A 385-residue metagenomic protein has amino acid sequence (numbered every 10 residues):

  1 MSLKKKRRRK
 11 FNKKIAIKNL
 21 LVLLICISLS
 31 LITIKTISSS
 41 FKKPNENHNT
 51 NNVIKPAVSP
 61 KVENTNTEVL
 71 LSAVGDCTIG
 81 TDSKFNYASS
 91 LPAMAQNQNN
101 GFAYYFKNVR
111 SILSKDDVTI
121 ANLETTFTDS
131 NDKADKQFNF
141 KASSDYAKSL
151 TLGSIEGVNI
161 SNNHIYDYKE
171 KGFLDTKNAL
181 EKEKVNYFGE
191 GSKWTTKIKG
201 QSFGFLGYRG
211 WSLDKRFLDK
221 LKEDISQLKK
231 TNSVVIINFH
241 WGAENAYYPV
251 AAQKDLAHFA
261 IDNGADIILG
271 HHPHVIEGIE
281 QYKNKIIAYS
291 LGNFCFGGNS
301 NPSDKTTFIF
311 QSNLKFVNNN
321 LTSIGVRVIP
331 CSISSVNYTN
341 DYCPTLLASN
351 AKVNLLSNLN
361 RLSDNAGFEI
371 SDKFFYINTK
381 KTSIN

Functional and structural regions predicted by a protein language model:
M1-I17: N-terminal Lys/Arg-rich, disordered targeting/topogenic segments
S2-L3, N19-L23, L31-N385: Acidic, metal/ion-coordinating pockets
C26: Electropositive, gly/pro-rich neighborhoods at or near active sites that engage anionic ligands
